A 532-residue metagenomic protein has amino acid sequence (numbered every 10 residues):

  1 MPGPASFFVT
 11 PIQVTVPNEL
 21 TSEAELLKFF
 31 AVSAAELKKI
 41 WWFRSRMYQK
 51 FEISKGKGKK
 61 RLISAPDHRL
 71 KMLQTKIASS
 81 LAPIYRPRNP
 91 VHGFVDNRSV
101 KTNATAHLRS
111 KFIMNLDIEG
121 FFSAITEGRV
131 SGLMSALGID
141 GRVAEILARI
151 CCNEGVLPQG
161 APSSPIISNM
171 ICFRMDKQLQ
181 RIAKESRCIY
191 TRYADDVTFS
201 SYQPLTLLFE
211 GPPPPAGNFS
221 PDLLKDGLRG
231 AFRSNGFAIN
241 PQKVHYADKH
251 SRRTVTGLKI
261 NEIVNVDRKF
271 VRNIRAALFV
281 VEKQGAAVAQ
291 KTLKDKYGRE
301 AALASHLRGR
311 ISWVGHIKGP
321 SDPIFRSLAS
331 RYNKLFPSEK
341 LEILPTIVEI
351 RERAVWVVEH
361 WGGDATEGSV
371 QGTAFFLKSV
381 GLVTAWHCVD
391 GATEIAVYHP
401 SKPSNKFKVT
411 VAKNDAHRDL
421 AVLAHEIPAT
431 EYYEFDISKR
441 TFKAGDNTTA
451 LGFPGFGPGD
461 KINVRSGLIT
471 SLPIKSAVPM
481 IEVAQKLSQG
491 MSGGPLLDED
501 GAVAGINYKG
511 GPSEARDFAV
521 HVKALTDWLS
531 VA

Functional and structural regions predicted by a protein language model:
M1-I53, K60-R86, P90-L116, F121-S123 (+6 more regions): Right-hand nucleic-acid polymerase module
D195-F199, L382-T384, D419-E426, I481-V483: A generic structural motif
P337-F375, L382, E394, R418 (+1 more regions): N-terminal activation segment of mature serine protease catalytic domains
V358, A374, V380, T384 (+8 more regions): Terminal peptide-recognition signature
E359-D364, H387, K402, L423-T430 (+3 more regions): A structural micro-motif recognizing beta-strand termini and the immediately following turn/loop segments
W361, G368-Q371, L377-D419, I427-P428 (+1 more regions): Catalytic-histidine neighborhood of serine endopeptidases, predominantly the chymotrypsin-like S1/PA family
E431-M480, K486-S492, N507-F518: Flexible, gly/ser-rich surface segments that form the specificity/activation loops bordering the active-site cleft
L497-A532: C-terminal subregion of chymotrypsin/trypsin-like serine protease catalytic domains
